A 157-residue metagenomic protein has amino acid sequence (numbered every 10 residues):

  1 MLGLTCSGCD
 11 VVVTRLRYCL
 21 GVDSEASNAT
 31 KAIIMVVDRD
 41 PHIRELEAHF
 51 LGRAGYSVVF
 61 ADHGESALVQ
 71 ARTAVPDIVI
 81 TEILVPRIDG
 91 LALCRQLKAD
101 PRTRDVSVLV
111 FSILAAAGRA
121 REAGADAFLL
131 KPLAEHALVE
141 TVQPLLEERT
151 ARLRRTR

Functional and structural regions predicted by a protein language model:
R44, V85-P86, R104, K131: The feature encodes the CheY-like receiver
E45-R53: Charged docking surfaces used in two-component/phosphorelay signaling
A48, A92, I113-L130, H136-E140: Alpha4 helix (beta4-alpha4-beta5 surface) of REC/receiver domains from two-component response regulators
G55-D62, Q70: Short hydrophobic/Thr-rich beta-strand motif most characteristic of the beta2 strand and flanking loop of CheY-like
F60, L84-I88: Residue-level signal for the "D+5" position in two-component response regulator receiver
H63-S66, D89-A92: Acidic catalytic/metal-coordinating carboxylates
E82, S112: Active-site residues of response regulator receiver
L133-P144, T150, R154: C-terminal output helix
